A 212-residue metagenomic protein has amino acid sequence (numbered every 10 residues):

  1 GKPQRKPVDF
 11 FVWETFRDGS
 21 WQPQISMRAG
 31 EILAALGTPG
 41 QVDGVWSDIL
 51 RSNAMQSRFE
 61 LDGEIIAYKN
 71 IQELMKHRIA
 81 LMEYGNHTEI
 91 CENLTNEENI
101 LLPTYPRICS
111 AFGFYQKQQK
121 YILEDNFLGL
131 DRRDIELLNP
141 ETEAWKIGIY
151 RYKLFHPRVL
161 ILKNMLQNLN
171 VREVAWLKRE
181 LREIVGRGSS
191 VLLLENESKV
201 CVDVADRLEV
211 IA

Functional and structural regions predicted by a protein language model:
G1-A29: Flexible nucleotide-interacting loop at or near the entrance of a catalytic core
R28-C109: ABC ATPase nucleotide-binding domain signature region
Y84-R158, V171, A175, R179: ABC-family P-loop ATPase nucleotide-binding domains
R158-V159, K163-N164: ABC ATPase nucleotide-binding domains
N164-R172: Walker B catalytic motif
L194-N196: H-loop/switch region of ABC-family ATPase nucleotide-binding domains
C201-D203: A short, surface-exposed alpha-helical micro-motif characterized by mixed small hydrophobic and charged/polar residues
L208-A212: H-loop (His-switch) and adjacent beta-strand-loop-beta switch element of ABC-type ATPase nucleotide-binding domains
